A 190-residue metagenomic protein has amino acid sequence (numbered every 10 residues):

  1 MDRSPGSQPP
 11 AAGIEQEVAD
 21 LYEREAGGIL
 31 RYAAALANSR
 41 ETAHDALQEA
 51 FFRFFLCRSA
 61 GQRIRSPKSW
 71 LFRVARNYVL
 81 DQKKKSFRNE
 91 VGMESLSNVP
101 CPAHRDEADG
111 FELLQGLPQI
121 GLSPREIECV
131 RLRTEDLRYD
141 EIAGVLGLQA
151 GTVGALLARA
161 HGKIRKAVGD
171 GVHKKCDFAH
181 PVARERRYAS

Functional and structural regions predicted by a protein language model:
D2-R31, E41-H44: A short, charge-rich alpha-helical start-of-domain segment used by transcription regulators
P9-Q16, D20, E94-I120: Acidic, proline/glycine-rich intrinsically disordered inter-domain spacer in sigma factors
A26, R125-E126: The N-cap/first-turn positions of alpha helices within or immediately adjacent to helix-turn-helix DNA-binding domains
R31, D45-F52, L56, R65-N77: Structural recognition of an alpha-helix C-terminal capping motif at a helix-to-coil junction
F72-E94, D106-D109: Arg/Lys-rich amphipathic alpha helix in sigma70-family domain 2
R76, L80, L146-C176, A189: DNA-recognition helix of helix-turn-helix
L113, E128-V130: Short alpha-helical "packing" element that flanks the helix-turn-helix/winged-helix DNA-binding module
P118, P124-R125, L132-A155, G162-K166: Helix-turn-helix DNA-binding module
